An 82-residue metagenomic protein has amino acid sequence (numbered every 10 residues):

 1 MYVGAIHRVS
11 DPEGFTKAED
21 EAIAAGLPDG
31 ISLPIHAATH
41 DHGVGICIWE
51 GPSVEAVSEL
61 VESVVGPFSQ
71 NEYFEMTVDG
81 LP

Functional and structural regions predicted by a protein language model:
M1-P82: Short S/T/G/P-rich N-terminal loop/turn motif that feeds into the first structured element of a domain
